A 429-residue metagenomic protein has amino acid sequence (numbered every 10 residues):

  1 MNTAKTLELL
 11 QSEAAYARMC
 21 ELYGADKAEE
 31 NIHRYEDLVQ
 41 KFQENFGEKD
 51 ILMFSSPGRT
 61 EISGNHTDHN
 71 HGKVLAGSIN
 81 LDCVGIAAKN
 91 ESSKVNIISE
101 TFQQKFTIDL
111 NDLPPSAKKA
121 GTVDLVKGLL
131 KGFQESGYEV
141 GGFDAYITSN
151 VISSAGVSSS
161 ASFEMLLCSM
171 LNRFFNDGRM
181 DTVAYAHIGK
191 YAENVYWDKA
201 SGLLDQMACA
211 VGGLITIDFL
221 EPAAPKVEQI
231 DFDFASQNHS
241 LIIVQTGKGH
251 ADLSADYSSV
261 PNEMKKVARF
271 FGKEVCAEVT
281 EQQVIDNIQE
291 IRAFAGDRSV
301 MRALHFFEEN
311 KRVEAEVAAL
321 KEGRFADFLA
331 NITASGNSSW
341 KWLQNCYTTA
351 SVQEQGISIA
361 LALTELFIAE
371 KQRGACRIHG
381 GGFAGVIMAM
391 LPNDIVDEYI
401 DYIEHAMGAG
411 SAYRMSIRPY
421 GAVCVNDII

Functional and structural regions predicted by a protein language model:
M1-R59, V84, A88, S92-K119 (+2 more regions): C-terminal nucleotide
K73-E91, V211: Structural signature of FAD isoalloxazine-binding scaffolds in flavoprotein oxidoreductases
S78-N80, V157-D177, M388-L391: DPxDG-like acidic metal-binding loop motif
N96-I98, G142-S149, R179-Y191, L329-A334 (+2 more regions): Beta-strand segments within the central parallel beta-sheet cores of soluble alpha/beta enzyme folds
E135-D144, L171-Y185, N393-A406: Phosphate-handling active-site elements
D177-K226, S335, L361-F367, R377-G382: Alpha/beta catalytic cores of group-transfer enzymes, especially the acyltransferase/condensing modules of polyketide
